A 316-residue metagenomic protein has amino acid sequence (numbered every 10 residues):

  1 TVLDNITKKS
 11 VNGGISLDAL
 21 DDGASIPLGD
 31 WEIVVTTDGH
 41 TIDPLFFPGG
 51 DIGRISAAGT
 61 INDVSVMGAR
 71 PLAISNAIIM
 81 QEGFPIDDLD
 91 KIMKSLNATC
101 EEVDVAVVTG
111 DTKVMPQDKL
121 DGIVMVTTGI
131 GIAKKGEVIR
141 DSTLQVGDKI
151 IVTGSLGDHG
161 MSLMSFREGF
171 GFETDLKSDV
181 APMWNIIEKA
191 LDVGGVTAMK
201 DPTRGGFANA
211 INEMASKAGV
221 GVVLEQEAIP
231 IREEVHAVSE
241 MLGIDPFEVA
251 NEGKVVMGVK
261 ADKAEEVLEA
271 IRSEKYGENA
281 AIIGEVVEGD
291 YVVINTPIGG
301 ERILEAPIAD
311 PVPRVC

Functional and structural regions predicted by a protein language model:
T1-P48, M67, N76, K94-V108 (+3 more regions): Extreme N-terminal cap/leader segments of soluble proteins
I15-A19, V34-T36, N76, A106-D111 (+6 more regions): General beta-strand structural signal in soluble alpha/beta enzymes
P48-T128: A glycine-rich phosphate/pyrophosphate-binding beta-strand-loop-alpha-helix module
Q81-F84, L176-N251: Active-site-proximal betaalpha loop/short-helix elements that scaffold phosphoryl/nucleotidyl transfer chemistry
M125, I132-D179: Phosphate/diphosphate-binding glycine-rich loops and adjacent basic-rich segments that engage nucleotide
V259-E265: Helix N-cap motif at beta-to-alpha junctions
E266-Y276: Short amphipathic alpha-helices in soluble, non-transmembrane regions that often serve as interface/regulatory elements
E274-C316: Acidic, Ser/Thr/Pro-rich beta/coil linker or hinge segments at domain junctions
